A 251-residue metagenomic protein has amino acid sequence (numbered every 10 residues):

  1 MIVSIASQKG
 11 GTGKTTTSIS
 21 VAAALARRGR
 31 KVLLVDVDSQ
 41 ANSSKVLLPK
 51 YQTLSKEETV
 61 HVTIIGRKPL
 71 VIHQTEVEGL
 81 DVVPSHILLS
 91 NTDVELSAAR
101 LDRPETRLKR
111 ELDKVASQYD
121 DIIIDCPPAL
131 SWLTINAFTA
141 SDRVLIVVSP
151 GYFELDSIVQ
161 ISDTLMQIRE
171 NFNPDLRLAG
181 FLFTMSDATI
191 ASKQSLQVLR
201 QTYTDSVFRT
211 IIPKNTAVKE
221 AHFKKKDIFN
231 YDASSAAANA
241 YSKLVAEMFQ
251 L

Functional and structural regions predicted by a protein language model:
M1-L251: P-loop NTP-binding core
